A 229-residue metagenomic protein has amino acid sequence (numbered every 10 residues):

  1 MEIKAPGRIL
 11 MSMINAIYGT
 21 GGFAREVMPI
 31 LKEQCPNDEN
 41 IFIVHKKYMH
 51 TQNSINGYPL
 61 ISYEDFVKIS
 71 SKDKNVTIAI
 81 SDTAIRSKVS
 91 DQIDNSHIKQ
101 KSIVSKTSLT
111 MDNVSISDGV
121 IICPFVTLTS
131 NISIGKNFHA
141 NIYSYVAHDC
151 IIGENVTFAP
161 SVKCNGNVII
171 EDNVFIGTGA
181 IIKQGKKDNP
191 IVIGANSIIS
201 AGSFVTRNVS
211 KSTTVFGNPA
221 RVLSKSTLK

Functional and structural regions predicted by a protein language model:
M1-M11: N-terminal amphipathic/basic-hydrophobic helices that include classical n-h-c signal peptides and signal-anchor
L10-N75: A solvent-exposed beta-alpha-beta segment
G22, A84-I85, S115: Short alpha-helical
M28-I30, I55, K88-Q92, I134 (+2 more regions): Short amphipathic alpha-helical segments
M49-L109: Phosphate-bearing ligand-interacting subdomains that bind or position ATP/ADP/UDP/GDP/NAD(P) or nucleotide-linked
I61, D65, V215-K229: Short, basic/aromatic-enriched C-terminal tail that caps enzymatic domains
S102-F216, A220-L223: Structural signal for interior beta-strand "rungs" in well-ordered beta-sheet cores of soluble enzyme domains
